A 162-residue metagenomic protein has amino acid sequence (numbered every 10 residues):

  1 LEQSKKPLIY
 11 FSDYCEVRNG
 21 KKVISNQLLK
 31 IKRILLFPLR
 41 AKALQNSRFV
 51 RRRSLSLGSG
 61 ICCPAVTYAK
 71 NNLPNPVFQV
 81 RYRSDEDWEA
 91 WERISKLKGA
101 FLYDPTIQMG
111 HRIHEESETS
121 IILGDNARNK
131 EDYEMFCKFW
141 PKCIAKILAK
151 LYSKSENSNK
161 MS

Functional and structural regions predicted by a protein language model:
L1-K32: Conserved donor NDP-sugar-binding/catalytic core segment of glycosyltransferases
L1-L8, K70, E156-M161: Short, intrinsically disordered, charge-balanced linker/junction segments flanking boundaries in proteins
E2-K6, K96, K138: Secondary-structure boundary motif
S12, K32-R128: Conserved nucleotide-sugar donor-binding catalytic segment
N19-K22, I113-H114, S155-N159: Short, solvent-exposed polar/charged micro-motifs at secondary-structure junctions
I24-K30, K70, L97, E134-K138: Secondary-structure boundary/capping motif
L36-F49, A100-F101, G124-S162: C-terminal, non-catalytic tails of nucleotide-sugar-dependent glycosyltransferases
